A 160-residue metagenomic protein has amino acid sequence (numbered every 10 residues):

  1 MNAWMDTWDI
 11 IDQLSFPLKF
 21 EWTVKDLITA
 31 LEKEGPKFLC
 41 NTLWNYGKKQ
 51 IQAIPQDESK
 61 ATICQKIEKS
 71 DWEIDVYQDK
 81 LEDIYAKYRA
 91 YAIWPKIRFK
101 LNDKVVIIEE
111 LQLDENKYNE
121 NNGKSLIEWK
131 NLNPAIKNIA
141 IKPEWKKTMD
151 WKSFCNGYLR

Functional and structural regions predicted by a protein language model:
M1-I63, S70: Donor/substrate-binding cores of folate-linked one-carbon enzymes
W4, W8, W44, W72 (+3 more regions): Low-complexity basic/metal-binding stretches
W8, T62-I67, I107-E109, K117-N119: Short, solvent-exposed polar/charged micro-motifs at secondary-structure junctions
C40, P55, D75, R98-K100: Short, conserved beta-strand edge motifs with alternating hydrophobic and charged residues
A61-Q65, W129-L132: Short, flexible, solvent-exposed loop/turn segments with mixed acidic/basic and small polar residues
Q65-D79: Acyl-group handling in specialized metabolite and lipid biosynthesis
Y77-R160: An anion-binding loop in the catalytic cleft
